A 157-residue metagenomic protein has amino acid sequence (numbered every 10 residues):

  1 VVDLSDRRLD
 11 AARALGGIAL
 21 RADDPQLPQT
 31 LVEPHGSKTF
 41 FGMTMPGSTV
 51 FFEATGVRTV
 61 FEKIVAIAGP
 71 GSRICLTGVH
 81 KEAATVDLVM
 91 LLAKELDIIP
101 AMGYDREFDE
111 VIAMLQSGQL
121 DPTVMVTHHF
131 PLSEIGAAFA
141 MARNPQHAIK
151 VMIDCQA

Functional and structural regions predicted by a protein language model:
V1-F61: Adenosine-nucleotide cofactor-binding segment
D3-L4, G78, M102: Conserved acidic E/D residue at the C-terminus of a beta-strand in Rossmann-like folds
R21, L76, I98-P100: Hydrophobic residues in well-ordered beta-strands that form the structural core
T44, I67-G69: A generic alpha-to-beta junction signature in SAM-dependent methyltransferases
T55-G56, G78-V79, A157: Short glycine-/small-residue-rich Rossmann-like dinucleotide-binding loops
E62-A66, D105, D109-A157: C-terminal hydrophobic helical "lid"/dimerization subdomain of Rossmann-like NAD(P)H-dependent oxidoreductases
S72, L96: Glycine-centered, small-residue-biased loops immediately flanking beta-strands in adenine/cofactor-binding cores
T77-E95, R106-A113: Rossmann-fold NAD(P)-binding glycine/threonine-rich loop
